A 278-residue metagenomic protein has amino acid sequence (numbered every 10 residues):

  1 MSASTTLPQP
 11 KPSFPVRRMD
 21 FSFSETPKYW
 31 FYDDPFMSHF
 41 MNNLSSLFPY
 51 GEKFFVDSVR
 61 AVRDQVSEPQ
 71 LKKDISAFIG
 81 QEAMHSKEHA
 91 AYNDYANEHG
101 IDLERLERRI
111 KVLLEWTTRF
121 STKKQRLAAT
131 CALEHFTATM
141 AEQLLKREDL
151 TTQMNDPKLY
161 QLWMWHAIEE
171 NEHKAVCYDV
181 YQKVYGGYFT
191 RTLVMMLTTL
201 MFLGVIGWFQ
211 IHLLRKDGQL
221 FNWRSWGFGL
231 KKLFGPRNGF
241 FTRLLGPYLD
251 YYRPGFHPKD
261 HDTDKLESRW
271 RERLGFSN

Functional and structural regions predicted by a protein language model:
S2-N278: Non-heme di-metal
